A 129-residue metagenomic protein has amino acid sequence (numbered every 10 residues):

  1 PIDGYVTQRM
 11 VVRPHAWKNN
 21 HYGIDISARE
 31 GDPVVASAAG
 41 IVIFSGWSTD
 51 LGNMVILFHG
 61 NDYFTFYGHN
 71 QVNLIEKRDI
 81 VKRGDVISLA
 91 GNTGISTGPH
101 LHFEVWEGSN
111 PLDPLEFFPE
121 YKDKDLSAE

Functional and structural regions predicted by a protein language model:
I2-E129: Catalytic cores of peptidoglycan-degrading enzymes
